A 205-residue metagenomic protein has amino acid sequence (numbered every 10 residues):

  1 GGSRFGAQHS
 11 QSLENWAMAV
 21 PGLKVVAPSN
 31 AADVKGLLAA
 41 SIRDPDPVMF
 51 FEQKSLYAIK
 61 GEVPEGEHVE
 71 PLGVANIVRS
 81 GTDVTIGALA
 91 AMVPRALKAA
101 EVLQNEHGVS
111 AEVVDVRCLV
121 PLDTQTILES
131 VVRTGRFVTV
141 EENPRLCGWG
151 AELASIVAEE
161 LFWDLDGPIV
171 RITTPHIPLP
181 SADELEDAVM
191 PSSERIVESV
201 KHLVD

Functional and structural regions predicted by a protein language model:
G1-G87, A91-R95, A111: Conserved thiamine diphosphate
K54-D205: Thiamine diphosphate
